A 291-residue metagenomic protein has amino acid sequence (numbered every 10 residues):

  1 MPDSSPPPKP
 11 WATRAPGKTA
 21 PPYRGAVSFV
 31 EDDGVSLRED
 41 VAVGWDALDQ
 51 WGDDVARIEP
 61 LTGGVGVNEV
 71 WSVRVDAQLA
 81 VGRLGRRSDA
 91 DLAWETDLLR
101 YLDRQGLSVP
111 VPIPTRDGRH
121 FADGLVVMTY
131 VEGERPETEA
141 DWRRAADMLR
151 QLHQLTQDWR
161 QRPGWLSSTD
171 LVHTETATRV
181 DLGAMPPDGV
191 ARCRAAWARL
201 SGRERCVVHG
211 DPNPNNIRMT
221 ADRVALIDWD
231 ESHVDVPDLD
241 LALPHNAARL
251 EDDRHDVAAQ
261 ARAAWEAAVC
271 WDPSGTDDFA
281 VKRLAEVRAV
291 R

Functional and structural regions predicted by a protein language model:
V27-R57: Juxta-kinase regulatory segment immediately upstream of eukaryotic protein kinase catalytic domains
D53-R74: ATP-binding glycine-rich phosphate-binding loop
R83-D123, R135-L152: A conserved alpha-helical element in kinase catalytic cores
G118, G124-T138, T174, A264-F279: A glycine-centered beta->alpha junction motif in the catalytic cores of kinase/phosphotransferase enzymes
R135-P187, R203-R205: A cross-family kinase active-site recognition segment
C206-V207, M219-A259: Active-site Asp-x-Gly
D211: Conserved catalytic-loop position in the HRD/HxD motif
A242, L250-R291: Helix-rich C-terminal or lid/interface subdomains of diverse kinases
